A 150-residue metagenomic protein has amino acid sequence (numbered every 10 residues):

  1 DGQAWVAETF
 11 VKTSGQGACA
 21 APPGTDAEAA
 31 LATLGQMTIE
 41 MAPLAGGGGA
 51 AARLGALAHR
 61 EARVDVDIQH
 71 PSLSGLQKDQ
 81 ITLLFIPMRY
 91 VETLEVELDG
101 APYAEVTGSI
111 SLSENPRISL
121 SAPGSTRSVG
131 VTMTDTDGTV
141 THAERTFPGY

Functional and structural regions predicted by a protein language model:
D1-E8, L73, T134-E144: Short acidic/polar inter-strand loop motif in beta-rich domains
W5, G100-T107, V140-T141: Surface-exposed loop/edge segments in extracytoplasmic proteins
F10-Q16, T146-Y150: Short beta-strand edge segments in extracellular beta-sheet folds
G15-L57, A62: Short, compositionally biased P/S/T/A/G/V-rich stretches that sit at domain boundaries
D67-I86: Short amphipathic, basic-aromatic surface patches that mediate peripheral association with negatively charged
T93-E97, T132: Beta-strand signatures of extracellular beta-sandwich domains
I110-S119: Aromatic sugar-binding surface patches on proteins that engage polysaccharides or sugar-phosphate polymers
L120-R127: Surface-exposed, short loops/turns at beta-strand junctions within beta-sandwich domains
